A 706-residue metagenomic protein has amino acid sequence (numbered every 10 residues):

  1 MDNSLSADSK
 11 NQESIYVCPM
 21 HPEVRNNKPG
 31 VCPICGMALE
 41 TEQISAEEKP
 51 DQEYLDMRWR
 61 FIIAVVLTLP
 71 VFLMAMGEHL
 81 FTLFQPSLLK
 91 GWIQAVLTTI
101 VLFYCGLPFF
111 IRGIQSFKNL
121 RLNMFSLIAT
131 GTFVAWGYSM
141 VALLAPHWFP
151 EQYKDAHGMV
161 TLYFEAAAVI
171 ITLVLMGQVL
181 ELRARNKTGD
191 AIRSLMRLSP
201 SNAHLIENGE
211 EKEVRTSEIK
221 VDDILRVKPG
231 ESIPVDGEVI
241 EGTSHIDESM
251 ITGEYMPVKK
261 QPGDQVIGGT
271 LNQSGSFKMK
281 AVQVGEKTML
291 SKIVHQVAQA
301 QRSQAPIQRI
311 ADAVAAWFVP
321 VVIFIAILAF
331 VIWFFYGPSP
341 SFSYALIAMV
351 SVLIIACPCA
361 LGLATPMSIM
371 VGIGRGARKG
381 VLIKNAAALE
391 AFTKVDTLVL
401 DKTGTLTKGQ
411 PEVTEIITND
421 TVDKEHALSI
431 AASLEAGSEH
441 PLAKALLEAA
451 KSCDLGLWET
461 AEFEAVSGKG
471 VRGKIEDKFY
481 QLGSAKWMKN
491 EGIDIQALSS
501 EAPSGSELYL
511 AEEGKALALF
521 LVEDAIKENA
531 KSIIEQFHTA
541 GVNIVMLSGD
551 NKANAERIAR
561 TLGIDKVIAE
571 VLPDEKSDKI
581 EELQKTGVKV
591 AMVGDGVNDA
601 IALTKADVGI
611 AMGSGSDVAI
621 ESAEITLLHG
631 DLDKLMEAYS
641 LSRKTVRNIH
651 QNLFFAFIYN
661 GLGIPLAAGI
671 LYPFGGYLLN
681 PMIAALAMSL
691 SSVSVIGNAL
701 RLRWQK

Functional and structural regions predicted by a protein language model:
M1-G91, F103, Q115, M124 (+8 more regions): Flexible metal-binding regulatory segments at protein termini and peripheral loops
E13-I15, M20-E23, T161-F164, R193-K287 (+2 more regions): Conserved cytosolic catalytic loops of P-type ATPases
V31, M37, T41, G91-Q94 (+6 more regions): Actuator/coupling domain of P-type ATPases
I63-P70, R309-G337, M349-M367, H650-M682: Bilayer-spanning, highly hydrophobic alpha-helical transmembrane segments
L80-L88, G137, R375, K489 (+7 more regions): Membrane-embedded alpha-helical bundles of multi-pass transporters
I114-N119, R183-L198, M367-A386, A699-K706: Juxtamembrane helix-loop transition segments at the membrane interface in multi-pass membrane proteins
V413, I417-A540, K552, I564-I580: P-type ATPase nucleotide-binding
I475-D477, S506, E512-Q651: Conserved ATP-binding TGD loop and adjacent catalytic N/P-domain core of P-type ATPases
